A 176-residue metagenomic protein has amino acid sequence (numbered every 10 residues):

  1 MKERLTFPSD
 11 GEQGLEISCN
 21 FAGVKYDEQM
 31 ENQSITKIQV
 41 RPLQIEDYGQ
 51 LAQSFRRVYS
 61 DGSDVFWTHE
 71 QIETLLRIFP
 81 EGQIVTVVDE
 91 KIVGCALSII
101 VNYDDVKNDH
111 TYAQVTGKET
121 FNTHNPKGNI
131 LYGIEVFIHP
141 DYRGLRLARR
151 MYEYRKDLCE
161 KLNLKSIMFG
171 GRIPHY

Functional and structural regions predicted by a protein language model:
R4, Q13, Y26: Cationic, low-complexity basic patches in intrinsically disordered or flexible, solvent-exposed regions
G23-I100, D104-V106: Short amphipathic alpha-helix that is part of the acyltransferase structural core
A96-E135, E153, S166-Y176: Conserved acyl-donor/pantetheine-binding loop and adjacent beta-alpha core of acyl/acetyltransferases and related
H139-D141: Active-site acidic-Proline motif in GNAT/NAT acetyltransferases
G144-C159: Conserved acetyl-CoA-binding loop-helix of GNAT-fold acetyltransferases
L162: Post-Walker A helix-loop "phosphate-sensing" segment adjacent to the P-loop in P-loop NTPases
